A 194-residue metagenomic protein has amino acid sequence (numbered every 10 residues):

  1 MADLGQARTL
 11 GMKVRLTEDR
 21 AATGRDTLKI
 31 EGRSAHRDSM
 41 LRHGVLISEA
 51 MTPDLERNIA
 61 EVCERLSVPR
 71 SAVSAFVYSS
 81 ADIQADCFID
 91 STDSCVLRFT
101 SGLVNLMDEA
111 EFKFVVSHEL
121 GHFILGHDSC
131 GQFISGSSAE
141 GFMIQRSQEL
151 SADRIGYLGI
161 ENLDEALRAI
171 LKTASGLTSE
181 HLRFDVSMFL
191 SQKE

Functional and structural regions predicted by a protein language model:
M1-I83, F88, L103, L125: Hydrophobic or amphipathic, alpha-helical segments that drive membrane association/targeting
S39-R42, F133-A139: Bateman (tandem CBS) regulatory domains
A50, F99-F114, M143, S147: Short pre-active-site segment immediately N-terminal to the catalytic Zn-binding motif
M51-D54, V62, L66-R70, S138-K193: Short helix/loop segments within enzyme catalytic domains that coordinate or immediately flank catalytic cofactors
I59, F99-G102, K113-H127, D153: Active-site recognition of the HExxH zinc-binding catalytic motif
S71, D93-C95: Envelope-exposed proteins and targeting segments
D82-A85, S94, F112: Short glycine-rich loop/turn motifs
A110, E119-S135, D164: Catalytic Zn2+-binding segment of zinc metalloproteases
